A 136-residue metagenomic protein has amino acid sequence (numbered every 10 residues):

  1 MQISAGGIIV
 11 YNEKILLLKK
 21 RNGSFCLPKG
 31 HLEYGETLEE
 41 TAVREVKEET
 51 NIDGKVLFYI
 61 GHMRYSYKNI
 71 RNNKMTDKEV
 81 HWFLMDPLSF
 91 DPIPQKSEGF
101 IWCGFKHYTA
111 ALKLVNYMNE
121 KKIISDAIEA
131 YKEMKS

Functional and structural regions predicted by a protein language model:
M1-L27: N-terminal strand-loop-strand
A5, K122-S125: RNase H-like, metal-dependent ribonuclease domains
N12-K14, E49, M118, M134: Hydrophobic alpha-helical elements and their junctions with loops/disorder across both membrane and soluble proteins
L32-K122: Unchanged
D126-M134: C-terminal alpha-helix
